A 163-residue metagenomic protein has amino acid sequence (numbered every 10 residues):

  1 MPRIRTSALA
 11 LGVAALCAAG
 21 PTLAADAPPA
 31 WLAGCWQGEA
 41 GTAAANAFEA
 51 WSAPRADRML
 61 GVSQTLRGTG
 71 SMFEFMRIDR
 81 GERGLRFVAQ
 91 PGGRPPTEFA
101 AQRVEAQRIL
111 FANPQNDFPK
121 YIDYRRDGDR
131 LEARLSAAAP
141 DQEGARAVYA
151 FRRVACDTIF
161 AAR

Functional and structural regions predicted by a protein language model:
M1-L11: Bacterial N-terminal signal peptides that target proteins for export
A19-P21: N-terminal signal peptide c-region/cleavage motif recognized by signal peptidases
L23-C35, D79: N-terminal helix-cap/turn-to-beta initiation motif at the start of protein domains
Q37-Q115, F160: Central antiparallel beta-sheet cores of small beta-barrel/beta-sandwich binding domains
P96-A101, A106, G128-E132, S136-R163: Edge beta-strand at a domain terminus
